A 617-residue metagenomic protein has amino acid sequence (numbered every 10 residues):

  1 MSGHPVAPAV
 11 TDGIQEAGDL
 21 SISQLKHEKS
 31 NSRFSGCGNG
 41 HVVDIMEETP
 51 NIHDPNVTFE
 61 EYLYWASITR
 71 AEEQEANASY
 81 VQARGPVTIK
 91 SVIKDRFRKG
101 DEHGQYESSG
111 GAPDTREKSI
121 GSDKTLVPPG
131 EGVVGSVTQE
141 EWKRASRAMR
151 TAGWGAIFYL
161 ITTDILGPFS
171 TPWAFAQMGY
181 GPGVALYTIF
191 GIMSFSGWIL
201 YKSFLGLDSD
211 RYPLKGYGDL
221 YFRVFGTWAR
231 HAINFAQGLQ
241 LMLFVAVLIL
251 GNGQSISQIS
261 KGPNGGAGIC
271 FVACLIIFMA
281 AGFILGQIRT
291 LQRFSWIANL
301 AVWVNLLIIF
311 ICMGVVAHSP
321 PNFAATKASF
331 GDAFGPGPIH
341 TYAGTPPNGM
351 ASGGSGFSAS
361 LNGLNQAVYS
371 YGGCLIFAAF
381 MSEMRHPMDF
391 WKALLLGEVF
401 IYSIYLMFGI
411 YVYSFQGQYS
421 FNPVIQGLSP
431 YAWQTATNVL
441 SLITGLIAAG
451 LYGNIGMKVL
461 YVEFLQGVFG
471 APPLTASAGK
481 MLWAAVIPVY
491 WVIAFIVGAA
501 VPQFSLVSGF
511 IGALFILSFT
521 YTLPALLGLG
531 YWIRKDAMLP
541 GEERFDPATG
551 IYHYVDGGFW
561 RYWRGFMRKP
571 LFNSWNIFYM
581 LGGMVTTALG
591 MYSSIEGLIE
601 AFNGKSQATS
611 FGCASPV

Functional and structural regions predicted by a protein language model:
M1-A148, W154-G155, Y159, F545-W560 (+1 more regions): Intrinsically disordered, low-complexity terminal tails enriched in acidic/polar residues
K143-L166, A176, F235-L239, A484-A485 (+2 more regions): Membrane-interface recognition of transmembrane alpha-helix starts, especially the cytoplasmic loop-to-helix transition
M149, G153, F204-Q237, A246-C274 (+5 more regions): Membrane-interfacial loop- and helix-cap regions that link adjacent transmembrane helices in polytopic membrane proteins
T151-F169, I277-M279, Q366-G373, M584-T586: The first (N-terminal) embedded transmembrane alpha-helix
G167-F169, F278-F283, Y490-F495: Hydrophobic, membrane-inserted alpha-helices
P172-G206, D210-L214: Extracellular loop-to-transmembrane helix junctions
A174, I284-I288, I496-P502: Hydrophobic alpha-helical transmembrane segments
I288-W296, L506-V507: Membrane-interface helix caps and helix-loop-helix hairpins in membrane proteins
